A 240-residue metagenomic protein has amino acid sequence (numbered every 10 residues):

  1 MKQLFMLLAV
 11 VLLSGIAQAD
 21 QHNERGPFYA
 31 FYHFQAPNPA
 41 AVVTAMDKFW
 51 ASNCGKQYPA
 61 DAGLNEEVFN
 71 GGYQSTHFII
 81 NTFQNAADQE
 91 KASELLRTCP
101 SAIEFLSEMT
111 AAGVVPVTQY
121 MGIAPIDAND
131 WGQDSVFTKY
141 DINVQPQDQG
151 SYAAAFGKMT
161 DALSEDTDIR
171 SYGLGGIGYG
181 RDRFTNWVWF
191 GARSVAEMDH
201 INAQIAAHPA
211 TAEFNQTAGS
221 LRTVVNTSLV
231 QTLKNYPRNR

Functional and structural regions predicted by a protein language model:
L4-L13: Sec-dependent N-terminal signal peptides
Q18-R240: Short S/T/G/P-rich N-terminal loop/turn motif that feeds into the first structured element of a domain
